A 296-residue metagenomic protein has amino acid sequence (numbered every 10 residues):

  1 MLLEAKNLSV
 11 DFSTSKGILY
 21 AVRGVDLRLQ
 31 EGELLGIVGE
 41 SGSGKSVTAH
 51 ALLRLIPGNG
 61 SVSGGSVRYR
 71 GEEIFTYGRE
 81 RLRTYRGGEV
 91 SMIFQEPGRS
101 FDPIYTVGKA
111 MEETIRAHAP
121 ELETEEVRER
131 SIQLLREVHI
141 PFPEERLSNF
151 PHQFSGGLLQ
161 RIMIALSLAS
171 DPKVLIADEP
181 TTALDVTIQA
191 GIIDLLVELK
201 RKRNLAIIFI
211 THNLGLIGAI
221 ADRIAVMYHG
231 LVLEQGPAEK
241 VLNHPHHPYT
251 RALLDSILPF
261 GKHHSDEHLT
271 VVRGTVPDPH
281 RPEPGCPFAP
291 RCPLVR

Functional and structural regions predicted by a protein language model:
M1-H244, D255: ABC transporter nucleotide-binding domains
E144, P237-R296: Charged, flexible cofactor/metal-binding loops and thiol motifs
